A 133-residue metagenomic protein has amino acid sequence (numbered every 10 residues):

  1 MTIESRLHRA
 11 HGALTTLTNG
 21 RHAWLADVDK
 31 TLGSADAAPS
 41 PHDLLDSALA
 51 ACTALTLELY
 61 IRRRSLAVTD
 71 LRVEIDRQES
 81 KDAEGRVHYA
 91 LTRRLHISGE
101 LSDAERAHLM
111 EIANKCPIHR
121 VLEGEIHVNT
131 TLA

Functional and structural regions predicted by a protein language model:
M1-S47, E58-A133: Extended beta-strand/beta-hairpin segments
C52-T53: Alpha-helical metal-binding/catalytic segments enriched in His/Glu/Asp
